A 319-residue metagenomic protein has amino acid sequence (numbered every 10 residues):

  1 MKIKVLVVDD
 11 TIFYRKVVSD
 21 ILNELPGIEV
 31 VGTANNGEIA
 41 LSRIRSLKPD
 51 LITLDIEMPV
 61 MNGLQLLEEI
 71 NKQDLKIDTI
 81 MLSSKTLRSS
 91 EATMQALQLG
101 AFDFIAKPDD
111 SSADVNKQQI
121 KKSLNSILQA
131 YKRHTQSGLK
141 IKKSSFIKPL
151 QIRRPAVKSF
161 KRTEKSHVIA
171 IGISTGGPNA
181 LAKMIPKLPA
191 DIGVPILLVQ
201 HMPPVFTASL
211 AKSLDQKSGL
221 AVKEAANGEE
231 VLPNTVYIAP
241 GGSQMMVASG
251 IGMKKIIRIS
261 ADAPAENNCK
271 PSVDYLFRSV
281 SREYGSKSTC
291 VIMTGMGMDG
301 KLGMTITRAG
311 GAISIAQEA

Functional and structural regions predicted by a protein language model:
K2-L6, F13-V17, N23, E38-I39 (+2 more regions): Conserved acid/base catalytic micro-environments in cytosolic active-site loops
V8-D9, A34, I52, V199: Conserved sequence signature across two-component system core domains
V18-S19, I52: Short linear sequence elements within intrinsically disordered, low-complexity coil regions
V31-E38: Conserved Asp/Asn-Gly motif in the active-site loop of CheY-like receiver
L47-T53: Active-site beta3 strand of CheY-like receiver
